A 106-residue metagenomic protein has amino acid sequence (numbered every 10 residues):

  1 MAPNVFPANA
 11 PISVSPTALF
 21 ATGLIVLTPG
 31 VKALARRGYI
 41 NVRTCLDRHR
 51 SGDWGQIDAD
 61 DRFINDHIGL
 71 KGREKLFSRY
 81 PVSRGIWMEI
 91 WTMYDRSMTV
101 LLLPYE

Functional and structural regions predicted by a protein language model:
M1-S15: Intrinsically disordered, low-complexity and often Lys/Arg-enriched segments
P11-F77: Compact soluble domain cores
H67-E106: Short, compact, well-ordered microdomains
